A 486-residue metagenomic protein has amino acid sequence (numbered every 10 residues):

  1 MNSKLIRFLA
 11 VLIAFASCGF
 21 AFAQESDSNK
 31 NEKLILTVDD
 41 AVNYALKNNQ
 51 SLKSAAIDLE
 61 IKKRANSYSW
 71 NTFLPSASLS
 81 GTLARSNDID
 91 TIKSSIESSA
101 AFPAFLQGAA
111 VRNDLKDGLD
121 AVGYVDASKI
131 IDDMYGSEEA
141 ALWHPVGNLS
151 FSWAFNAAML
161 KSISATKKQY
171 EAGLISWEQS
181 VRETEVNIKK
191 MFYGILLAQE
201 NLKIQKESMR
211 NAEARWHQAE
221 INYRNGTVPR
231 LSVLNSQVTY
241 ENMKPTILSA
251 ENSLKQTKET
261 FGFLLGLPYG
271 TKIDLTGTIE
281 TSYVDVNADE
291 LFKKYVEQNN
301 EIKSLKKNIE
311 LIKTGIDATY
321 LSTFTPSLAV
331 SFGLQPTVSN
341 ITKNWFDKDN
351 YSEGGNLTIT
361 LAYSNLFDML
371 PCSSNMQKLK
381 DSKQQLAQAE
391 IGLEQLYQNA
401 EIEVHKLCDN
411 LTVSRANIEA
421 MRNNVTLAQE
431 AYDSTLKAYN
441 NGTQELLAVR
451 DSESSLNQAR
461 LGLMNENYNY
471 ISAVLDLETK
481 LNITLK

Functional and structural regions predicted by a protein language model:
N2-L5, L36, I175-Q298, N410 (+4 more regions): Periplasmic alpha-helical coiled-coil/stalk elements that build and connect Gram-negative outer-membrane
K4, Q24-N31, R85-T91, I96-A104 (+1 more regions): Acidic, low-complexity, intrinsically disordered peripheral segments
L9-C18: Bacterial N-terminal signal peptides
A23-D90, S95, K167, Y269-E310 (+4 more regions): Bacterial Sec-pathway N-terminal export signals of envelope proteins
N29-K33, S80-F155, T276-Y283, D317 (+1 more regions): Small/polar, glycine/serine/threonine/aspartate-rich low-complexity segments that form flexible
K53-I57, W70, E139, A154-V181 (+6 more regions): Sec/SRP-type N-terminal targeting helices
Y223-T227, Y439-T443, K480: A short glycine-centered flexible hinge/capping loop motif at secondary-structure junctions
